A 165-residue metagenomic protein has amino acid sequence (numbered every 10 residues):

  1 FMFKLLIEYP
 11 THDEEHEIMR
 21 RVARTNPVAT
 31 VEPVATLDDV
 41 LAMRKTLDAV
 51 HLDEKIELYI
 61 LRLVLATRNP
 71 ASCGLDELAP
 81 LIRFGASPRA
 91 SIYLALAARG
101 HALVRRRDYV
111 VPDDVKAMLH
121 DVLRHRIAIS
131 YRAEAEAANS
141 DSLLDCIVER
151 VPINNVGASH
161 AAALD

Functional and structural regions predicted by a protein language model:
K4-E77, V104-D108, P112, S130-A135 (+1 more regions): Conserved C-terminal "switch" segment of AAA+ ATPases
N69-D165: C-terminal engagement/docking regions of AAA+ P-loop ATPases
